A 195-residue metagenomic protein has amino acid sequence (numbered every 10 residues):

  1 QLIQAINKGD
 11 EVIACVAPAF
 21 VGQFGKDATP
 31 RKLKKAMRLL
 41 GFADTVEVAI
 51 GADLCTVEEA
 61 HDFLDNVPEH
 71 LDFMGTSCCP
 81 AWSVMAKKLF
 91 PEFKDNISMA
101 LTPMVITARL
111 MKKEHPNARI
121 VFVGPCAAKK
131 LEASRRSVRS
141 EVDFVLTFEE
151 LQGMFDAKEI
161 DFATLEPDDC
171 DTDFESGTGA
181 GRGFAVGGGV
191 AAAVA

Functional and structural regions predicted by a protein language model:
I3-A195: Iron-sulfur-associated redox domains of electron-transfer enzymes in respiratory and anaerobic energy metabolism
